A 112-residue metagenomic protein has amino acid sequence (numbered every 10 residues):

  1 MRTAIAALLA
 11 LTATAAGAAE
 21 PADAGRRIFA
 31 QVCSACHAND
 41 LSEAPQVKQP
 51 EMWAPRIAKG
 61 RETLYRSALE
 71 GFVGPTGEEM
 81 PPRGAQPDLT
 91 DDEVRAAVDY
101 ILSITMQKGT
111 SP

Functional and structural regions predicted by a protein language model:
A4-A13: Bacterial N-terminal signal peptides
T12-I28, S42-P55: Electrostatic cytochrome c docking/interface patches
P21, I28, R56, G60 (+1 more regions): Extracytoplasmic/periplasmic, Sec-exported soluble proteins
C33-N39, A68, A97, I101: The canonical Cys-X-X-Cys-His
A38-R66, A85-Q86: Gly/Gly-Pro-rich "capping" loops immediately C-terminal to redox-active cysteine motifs in periplasmic/lumenal
S67-R95, G109-P112: Axial heme c-ligation environment in periplasmic c-type cytochrome domains
